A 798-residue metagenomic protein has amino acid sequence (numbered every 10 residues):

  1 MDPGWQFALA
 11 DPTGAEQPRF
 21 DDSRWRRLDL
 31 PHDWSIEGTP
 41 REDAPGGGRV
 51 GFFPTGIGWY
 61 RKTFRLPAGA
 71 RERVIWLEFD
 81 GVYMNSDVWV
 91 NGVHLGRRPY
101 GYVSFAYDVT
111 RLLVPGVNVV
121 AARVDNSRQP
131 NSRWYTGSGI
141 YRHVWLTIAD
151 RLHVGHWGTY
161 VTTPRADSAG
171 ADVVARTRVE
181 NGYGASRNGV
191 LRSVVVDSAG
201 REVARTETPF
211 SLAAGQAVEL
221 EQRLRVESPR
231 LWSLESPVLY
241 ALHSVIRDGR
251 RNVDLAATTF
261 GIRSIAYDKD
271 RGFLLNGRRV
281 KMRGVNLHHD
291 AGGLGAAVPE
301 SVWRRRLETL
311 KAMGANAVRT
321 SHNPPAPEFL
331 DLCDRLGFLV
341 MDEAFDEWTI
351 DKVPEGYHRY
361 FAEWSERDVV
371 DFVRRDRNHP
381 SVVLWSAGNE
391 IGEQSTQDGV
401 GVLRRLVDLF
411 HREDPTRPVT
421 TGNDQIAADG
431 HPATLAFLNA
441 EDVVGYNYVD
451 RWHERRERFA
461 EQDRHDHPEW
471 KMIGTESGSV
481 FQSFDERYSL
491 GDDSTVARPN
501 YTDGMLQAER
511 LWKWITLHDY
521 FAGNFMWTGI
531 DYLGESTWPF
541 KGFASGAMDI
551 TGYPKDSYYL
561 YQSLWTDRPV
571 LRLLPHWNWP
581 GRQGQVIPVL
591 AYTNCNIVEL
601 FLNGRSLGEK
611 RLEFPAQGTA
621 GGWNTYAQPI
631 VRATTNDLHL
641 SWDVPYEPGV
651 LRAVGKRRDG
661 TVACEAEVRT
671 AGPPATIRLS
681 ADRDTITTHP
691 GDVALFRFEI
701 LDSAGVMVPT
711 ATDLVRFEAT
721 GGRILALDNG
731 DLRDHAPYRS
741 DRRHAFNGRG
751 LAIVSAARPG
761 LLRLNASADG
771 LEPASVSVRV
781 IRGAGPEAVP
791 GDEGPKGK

Functional and structural regions predicted by a protein language model:
M1-P12, R24-P67, D80, M84 (+8 more regions): Non-catalytic, glycine-rich low-complexity segments
A10-D11, V50, T55-Y160, G182-Y183 (+6 more regions): Accessory beta-strand-rich segments of carbohydrate-active enzymes
P18-D21, R187-R192, L234-A241, N594 (+4 more regions): Short flexible loop/turn segments that cap and initiate beta-strands
R27-D33, E37-P40, V93, H143 (+3 more regions): Extended substrate-binding grooves/exosites of carbohydrate-active enzymes
V109, Q222-L231, L640-Y646, Y738-R758: Short, hydrophobic beta-strand segments
V114, R176-D268, S641-G649, R657 (+3 more regions): Extended acidic/polar, glycine-enriched regions that form or flank non-catalytic beta-rich accessory modules
A175-V179, H243, P575, V589-T593 (+5 more regions): Beta-strand-rich structural segments
V195-A204, K610-A620, P674-L679, E718-D734 (+1 more regions): Short aromatic-acidic-glycine turn motif
